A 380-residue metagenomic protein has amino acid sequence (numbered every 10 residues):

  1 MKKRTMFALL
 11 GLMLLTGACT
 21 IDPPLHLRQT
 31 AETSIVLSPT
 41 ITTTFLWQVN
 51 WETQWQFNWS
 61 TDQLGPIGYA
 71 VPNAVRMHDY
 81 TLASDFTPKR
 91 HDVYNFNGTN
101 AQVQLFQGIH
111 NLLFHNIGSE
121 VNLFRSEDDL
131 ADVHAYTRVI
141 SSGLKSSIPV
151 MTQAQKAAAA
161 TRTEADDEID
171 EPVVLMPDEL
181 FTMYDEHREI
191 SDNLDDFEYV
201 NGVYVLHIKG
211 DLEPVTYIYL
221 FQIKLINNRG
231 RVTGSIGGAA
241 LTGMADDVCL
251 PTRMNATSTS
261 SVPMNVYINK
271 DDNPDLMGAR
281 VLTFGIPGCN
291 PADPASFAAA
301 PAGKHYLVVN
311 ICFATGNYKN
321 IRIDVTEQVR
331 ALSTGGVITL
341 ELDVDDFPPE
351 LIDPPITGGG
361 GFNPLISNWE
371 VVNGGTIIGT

Functional and structural regions predicted by a protein language model:
K3-A8, M13-F45: Bacterial Sec-dependent N-terminal signal peptides
E32-S38, N111-L113, H207-K209, I218-Q222 (+2 more regions): Beta-strand secondary-structure signal
P39-Y69, Q222-R231: Structural motif
Y69-R125, V232-L332: Tryptophan-paired
D85-L212: Short, low-hydrophobicity acidic/polar segments
I169-D272: A sequence/structural signal for flexible, mid-protein segments enriched in small/helix-disrupting residues
K304-S367: C-terminal structured domain segments
L365-T380: Short, low-complexity, Pro/Ser/Thr/Gly-rich segments in the mature regions of secreted, periplasmic
